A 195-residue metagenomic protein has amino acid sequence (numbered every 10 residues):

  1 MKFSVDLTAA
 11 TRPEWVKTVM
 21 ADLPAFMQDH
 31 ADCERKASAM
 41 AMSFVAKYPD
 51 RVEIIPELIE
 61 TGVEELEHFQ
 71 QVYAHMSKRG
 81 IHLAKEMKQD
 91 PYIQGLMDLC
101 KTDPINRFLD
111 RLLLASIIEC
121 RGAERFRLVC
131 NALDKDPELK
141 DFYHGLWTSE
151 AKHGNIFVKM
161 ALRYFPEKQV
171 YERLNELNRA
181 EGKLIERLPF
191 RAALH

Functional and structural regions predicted by a protein language model:
M1-H195: Non-heme di-metal
